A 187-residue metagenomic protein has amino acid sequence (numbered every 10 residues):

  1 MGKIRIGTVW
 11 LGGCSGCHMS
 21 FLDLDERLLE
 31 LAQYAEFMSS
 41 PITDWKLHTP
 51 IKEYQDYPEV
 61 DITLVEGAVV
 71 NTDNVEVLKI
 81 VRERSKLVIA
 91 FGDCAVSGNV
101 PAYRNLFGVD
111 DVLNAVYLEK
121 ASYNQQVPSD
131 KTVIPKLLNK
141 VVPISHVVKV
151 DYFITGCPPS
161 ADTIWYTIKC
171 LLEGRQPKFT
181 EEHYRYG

Functional and structural regions predicted by a protein language model:
M1-G187: Iron-sulfur-associated redox domains of electron-transfer enzymes in respiratory and anaerobic energy metabolism
